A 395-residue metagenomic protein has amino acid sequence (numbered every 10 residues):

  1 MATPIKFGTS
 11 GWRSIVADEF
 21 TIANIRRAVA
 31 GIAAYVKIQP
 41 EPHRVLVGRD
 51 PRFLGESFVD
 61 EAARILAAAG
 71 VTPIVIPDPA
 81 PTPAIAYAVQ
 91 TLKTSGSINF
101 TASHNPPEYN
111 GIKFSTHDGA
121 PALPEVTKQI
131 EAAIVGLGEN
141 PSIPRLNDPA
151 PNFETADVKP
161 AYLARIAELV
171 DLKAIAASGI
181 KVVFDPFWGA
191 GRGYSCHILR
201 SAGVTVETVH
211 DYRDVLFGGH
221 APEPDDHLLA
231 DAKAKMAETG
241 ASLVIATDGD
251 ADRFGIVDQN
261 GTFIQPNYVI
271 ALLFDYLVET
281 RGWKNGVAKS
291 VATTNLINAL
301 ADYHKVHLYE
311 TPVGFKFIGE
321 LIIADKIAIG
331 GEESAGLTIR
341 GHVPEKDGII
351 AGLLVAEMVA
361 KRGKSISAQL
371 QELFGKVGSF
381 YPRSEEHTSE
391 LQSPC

Functional and structural regions predicted by a protein language model:
M1-A2, N110-T239: Gly/Ser/Thr-enriched, mixed-charge loops and adjacent short helices that form phosphate/oxyanion-binding elements
M1-A69, S95, P151-V182: An N-terminal, well-structured beta->alpha segment
S10, V47, I85, I98 (+12 more regions): Buried hydrophobic positions in well-ordered alpha/beta secondary-structure cores of metabolic enzymes
A34, E41-N110, H197-V257: N-terminal small/polar loop signature for handling phosphorylated ligands or for N-terminal nucleophile
G48-P51, T116, F184-P186, D258 (+1 more regions): Short glycine-centered, acidic/aromatic-flanked micro-motifs in structured strand/loop junctions that mark active-site
P77, A132-Y162, Q259-G331, T338-I339: Proline/glycine-rich low-complexity loops and linkers
L123, T208-H210, T262-R281, G348-E357: Gly/Ser/Thr-rich active-site loops/lids in small-molecule metabolic enzymes that frequently grip phosphoryl groups
A241-L243, W283-S389, S393: Phosphate-binding and adjacent anionic-ligand microenvironments
